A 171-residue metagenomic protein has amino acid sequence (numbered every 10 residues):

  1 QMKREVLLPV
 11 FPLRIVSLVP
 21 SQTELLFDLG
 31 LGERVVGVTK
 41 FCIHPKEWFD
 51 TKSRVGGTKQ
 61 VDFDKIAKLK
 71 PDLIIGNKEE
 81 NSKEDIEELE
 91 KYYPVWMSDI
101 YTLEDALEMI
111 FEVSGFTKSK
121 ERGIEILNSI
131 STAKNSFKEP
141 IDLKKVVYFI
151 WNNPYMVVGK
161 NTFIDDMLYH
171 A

Functional and structural regions predicted by a protein language model:
Q1-A171: N-terminal ligand-binding lobe of clamshell/alpha-beta domains
